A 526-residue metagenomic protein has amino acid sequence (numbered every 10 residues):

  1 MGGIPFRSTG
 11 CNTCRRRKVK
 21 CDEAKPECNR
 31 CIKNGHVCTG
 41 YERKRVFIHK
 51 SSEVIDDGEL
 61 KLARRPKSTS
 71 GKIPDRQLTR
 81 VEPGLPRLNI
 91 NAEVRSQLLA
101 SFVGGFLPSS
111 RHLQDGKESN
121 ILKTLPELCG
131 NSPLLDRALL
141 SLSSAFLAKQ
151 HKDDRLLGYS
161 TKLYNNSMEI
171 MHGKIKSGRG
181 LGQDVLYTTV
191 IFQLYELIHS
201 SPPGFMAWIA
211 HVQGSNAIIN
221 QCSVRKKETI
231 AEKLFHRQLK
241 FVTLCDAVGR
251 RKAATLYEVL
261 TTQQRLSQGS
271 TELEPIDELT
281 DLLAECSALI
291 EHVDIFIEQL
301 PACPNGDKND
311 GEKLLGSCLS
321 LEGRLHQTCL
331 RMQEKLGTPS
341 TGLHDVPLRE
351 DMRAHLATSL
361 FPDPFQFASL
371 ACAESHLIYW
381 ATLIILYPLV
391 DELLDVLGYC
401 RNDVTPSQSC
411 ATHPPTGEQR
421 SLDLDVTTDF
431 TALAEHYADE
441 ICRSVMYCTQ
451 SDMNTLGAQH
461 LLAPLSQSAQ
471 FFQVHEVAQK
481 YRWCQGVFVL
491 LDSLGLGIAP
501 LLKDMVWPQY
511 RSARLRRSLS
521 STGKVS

Functional and structural regions predicted by a protein language model:
M1-P133, S160, G173: Charge-rich, intrinsically disordered regulatory segments
K18, R80-A92, G116-E118, S215 (+3 more regions): C-terminal region signature
A24-E27, L135, L156, S160-L163 (+8 more regions): Alpha-helical interaction elements in eukaryotic regulators
P26, G35-V37, C448, D492-L496: Intrinsically disordered, low-complexity transactivation/modulatory regions of eukaryotic transcription regulators
E27, S132, L156, L181-D184 (+6 more regions): Helix-start/N-cap signature of alpha-helical segments
L107-R111, S201-S409, T428-D439: Central/C-terminal regulatory/activation regions of fungal transcription factors
P126, L140-D153, K162-G204, G214-Q221 (+4 more regions): Hydrophobic/aromatic-rich effector regions of fungal transcription factors
T405-A478: C-terminal hydrophobic structural anchor segments that stabilize assembly/packing rather than catalytic chemistry
